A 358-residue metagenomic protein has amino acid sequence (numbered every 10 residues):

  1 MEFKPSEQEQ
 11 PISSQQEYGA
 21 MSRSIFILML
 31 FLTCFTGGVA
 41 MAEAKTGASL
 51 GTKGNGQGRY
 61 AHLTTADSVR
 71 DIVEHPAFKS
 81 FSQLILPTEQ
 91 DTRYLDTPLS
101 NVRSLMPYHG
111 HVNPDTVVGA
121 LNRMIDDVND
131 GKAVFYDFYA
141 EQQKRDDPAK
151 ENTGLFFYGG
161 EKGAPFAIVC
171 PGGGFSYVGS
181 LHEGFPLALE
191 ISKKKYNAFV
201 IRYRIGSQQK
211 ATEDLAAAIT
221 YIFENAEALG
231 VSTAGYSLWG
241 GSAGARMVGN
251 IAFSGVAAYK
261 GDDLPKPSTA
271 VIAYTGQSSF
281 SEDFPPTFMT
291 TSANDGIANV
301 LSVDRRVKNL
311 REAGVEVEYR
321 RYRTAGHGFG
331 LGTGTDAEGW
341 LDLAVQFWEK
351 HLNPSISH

Functional and structural regions predicted by a protein language model:
G51-G56, Y60-A61, R70-V73, V315-H358: C-terminal catalytic histidine-bearing segment of alpha/beta-hydrolase fold enzymes
S100-K162: N-terminal cap/lid segment of alpha/beta-hydrolase-fold proteins
A164-G172: Short beta-strand element of the alpha/beta-hydrolase
G179-L181, V200-L229, T333-A337: Catalytic nucleophile-loop/oxyanion-hole region of alpha/beta-hydrolase and closely related hydrolase-like folds
L181-F199: Short amphipathic alpha-helix adjacent to the substrate-entry channel of hydrolases
A217-F284: Primarily recognizes the serine-hydrolase "nucleophile elbow" in alpha/beta-hydrolase and SGNH/GDSL folds
M289-T291: Short beta-strand/loop motif that positions the catalytic acidic residue of the alpha/beta-hydrolase fold
A293-E318, A325: Active-site-adjacent alpha-helix of alpha/beta-hydrolase-fold enzymes
